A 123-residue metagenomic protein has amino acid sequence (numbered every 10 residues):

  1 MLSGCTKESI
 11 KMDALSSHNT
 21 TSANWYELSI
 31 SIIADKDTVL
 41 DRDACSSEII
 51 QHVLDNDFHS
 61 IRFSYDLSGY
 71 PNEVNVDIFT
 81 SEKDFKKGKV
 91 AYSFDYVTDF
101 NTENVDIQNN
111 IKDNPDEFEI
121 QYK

Functional and structural regions predicted by a protein language model:
L2-G4: C-terminal motif of bacterial Sec signal peptides marking the signal peptidase cleavage site
T6-E8: Bacterial signal peptide processing site
I10-D37: Extracytoplasmic/periplasm-facing segments of secreted or lipoprotein envelope proteins
H18-T20, S64, D106-Q108: Short, flexible coil/linker segments at or flanking structured domains
S29-S93: Mature extracytoplasmic domains of secretory-pathway proteins
D95-K123: C-terminal partner/receptor-binding element of secreted or periplasmic proteins
